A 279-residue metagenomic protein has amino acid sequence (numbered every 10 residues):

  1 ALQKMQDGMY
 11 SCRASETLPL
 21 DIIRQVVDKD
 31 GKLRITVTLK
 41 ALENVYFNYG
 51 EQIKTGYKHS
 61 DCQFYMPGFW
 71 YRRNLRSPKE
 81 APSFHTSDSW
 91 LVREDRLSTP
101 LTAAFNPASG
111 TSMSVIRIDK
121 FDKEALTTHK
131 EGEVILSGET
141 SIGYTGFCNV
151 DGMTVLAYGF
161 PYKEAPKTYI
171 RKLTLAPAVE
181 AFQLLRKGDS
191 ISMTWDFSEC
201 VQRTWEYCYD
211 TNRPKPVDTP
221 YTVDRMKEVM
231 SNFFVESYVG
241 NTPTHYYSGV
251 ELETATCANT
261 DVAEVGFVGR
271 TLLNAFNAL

Functional and structural regions predicted by a protein language model:
A1-L279: Carbohydrate-recognition beta-sandwich/jelly-roll modules in extracellular/periplasmic carbohydrate-active proteins
